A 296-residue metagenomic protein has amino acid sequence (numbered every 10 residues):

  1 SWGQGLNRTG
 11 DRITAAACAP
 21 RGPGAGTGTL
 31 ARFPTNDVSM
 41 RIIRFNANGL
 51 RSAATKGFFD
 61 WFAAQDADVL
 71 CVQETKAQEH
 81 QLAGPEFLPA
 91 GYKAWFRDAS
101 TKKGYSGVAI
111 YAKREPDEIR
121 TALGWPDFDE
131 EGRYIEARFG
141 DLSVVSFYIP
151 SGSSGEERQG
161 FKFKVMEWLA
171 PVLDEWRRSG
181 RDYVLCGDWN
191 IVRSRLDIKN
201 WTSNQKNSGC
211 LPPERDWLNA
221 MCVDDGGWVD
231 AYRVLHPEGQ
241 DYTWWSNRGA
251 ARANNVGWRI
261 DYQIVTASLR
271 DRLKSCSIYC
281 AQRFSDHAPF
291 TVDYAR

Functional and structural regions predicted by a protein language model:
G26-L88, A94-F96, S100-V108, M221: N-terminal, active-site-proximal structural segment of metallo-dependent hydrolase catalytic domains
M40-N48, D141-S153, C186: Active-site-proximal beta-strand elements of phosphoester/diester hydrolases
F45-N46, F62-H80, V144, V172-R195 (+4 more regions): Active-site beta-strand/loop signature of hydrolases that rely on acidic residues for catalysis
V69, A90-K93, V165-V256, I260: Metal-dependent phosphoesterases centered on the DNase I-like endonuclease/exonuclease/phosphatase
T75-Q78, L82-G152: Structured beta-strand-rich core segments of catalytic domains in phosphoester-bond hydrolases
K103-I119, G239, G249-D271: Conserved beta strand-loop-helix elements of the APE1-like EEP
G124-W125, I149-M166, T202-N207: Surface-exposed cleft-lining segments at the edges of enzyme active sites
